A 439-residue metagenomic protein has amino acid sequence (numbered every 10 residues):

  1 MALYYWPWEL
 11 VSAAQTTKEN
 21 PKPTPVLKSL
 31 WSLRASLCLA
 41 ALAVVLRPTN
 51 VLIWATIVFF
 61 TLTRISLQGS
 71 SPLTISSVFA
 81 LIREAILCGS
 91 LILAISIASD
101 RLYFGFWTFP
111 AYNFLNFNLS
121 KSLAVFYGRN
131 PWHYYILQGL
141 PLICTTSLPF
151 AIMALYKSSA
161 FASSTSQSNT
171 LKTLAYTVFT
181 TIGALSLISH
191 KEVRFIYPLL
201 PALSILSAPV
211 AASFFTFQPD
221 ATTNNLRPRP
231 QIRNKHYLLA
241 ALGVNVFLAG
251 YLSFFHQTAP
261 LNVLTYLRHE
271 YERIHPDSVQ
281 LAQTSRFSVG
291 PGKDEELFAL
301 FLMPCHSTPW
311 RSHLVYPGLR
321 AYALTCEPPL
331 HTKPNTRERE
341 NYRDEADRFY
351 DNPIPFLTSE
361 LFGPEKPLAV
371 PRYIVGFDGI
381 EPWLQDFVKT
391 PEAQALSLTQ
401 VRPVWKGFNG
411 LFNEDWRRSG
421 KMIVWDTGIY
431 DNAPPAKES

Functional and structural regions predicted by a protein language model:
M1-T24, A35, A202-L206: Specific aromatic-rich, kink-prone transmembrane helix
A2-W6, W54-I65, M153-L155, L200-I205: Hydrophobic transmembrane alpha-helices of multi-pass, membrane-embedded glycosylation machinery
W6-P7, P23-P48, I182-S186: Membrane-interface alpha helices of multi-pass inner-membrane proteins
A14-Q15, L42, L46-L52, I65-S71 (+6 more regions): Membrane-lumen (extracellular) interface motif
L42-V125, H133, Q138, L142-P149 (+2 more regions): Membrane-lumen/periplasm interface segments of specific transmembrane helices in polyprenyl phosphate-linked
S90, A94, M153-F161, L171 (+3 more regions): Signature aromatic-anchored transmembrane alpha helix within multi-pass, membrane-resident enzymes that catalyze glycan
L137-N169, I182-L185: Hydrophobic, aromatic-rich transmembrane alpha-helices and their immediate juxtamembrane boundary segments
P219-D378, S419, G428: Membrane-embedded, lumen/periplasm-facing catalytic core of multi-pass transferases that use lipid-linked donors
